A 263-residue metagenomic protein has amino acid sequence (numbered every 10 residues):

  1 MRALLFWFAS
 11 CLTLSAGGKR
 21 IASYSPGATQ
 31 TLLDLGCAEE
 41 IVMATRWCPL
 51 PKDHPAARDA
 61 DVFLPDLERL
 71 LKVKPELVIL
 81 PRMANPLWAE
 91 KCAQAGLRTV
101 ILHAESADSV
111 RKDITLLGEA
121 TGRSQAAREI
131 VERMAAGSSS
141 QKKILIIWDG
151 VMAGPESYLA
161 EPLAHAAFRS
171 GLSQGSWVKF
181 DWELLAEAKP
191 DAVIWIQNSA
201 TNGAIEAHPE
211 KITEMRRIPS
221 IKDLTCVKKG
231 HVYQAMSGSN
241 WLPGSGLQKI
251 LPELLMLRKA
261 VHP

Functional and structural regions predicted by a protein language model:
M1-W7: Sec-dependent signal peptide recognition, specifically the positively charged N-region followed immediately by
W7-A16: Hydrophobic h-region of N-terminal signal peptides that target proteins for export in Gram-negative bacteria
K19-L35, S124-R169, A235, N240 (+1 more regions): Basic- and aromatic-lined ligand-binding clefts that recognize polyanionic substrates
K19-R20, A107-G122, R128, T201-P263: Structured C-terminal subdomain patch of bacterial secreted/periplasmic proteins
K19-W88, G171, I221: A short, structured surface patch at a secondary-structure boundary
R46-L50, A56, P155-V178: Alpha-helical, coiled-coil/dimerization segments enriched in small aliphatic residues
L67-K74, A95, D181-K189: Short helices/loops that flank or line small-molecule/ion binding pockets
W88-A89, A93-L116: Flexible loop/hinge segments that line or gate small-molecule binding clefts
